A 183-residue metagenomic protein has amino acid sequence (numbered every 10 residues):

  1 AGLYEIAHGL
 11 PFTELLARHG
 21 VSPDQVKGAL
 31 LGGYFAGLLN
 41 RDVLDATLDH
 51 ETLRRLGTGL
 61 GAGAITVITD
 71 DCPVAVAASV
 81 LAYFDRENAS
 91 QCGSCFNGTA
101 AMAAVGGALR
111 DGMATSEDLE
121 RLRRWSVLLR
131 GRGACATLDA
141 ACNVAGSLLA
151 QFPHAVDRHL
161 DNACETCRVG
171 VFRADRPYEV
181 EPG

Functional and structural regions predicted by a protein language model:
A1-G183: Redox cofactor-anchoring modules in respiratory/redox and cofactor-processing assemblies
